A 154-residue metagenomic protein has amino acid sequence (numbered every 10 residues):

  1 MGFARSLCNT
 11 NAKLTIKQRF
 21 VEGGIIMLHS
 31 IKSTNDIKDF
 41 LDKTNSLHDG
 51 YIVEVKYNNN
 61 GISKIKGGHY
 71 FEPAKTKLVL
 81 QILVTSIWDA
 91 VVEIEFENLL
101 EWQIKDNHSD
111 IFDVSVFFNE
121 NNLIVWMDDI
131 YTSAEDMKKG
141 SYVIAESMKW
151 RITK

Functional and structural regions predicted by a protein language model:
A4, T10-A12, V21: Short hydrophobic alpha-helical segments enriched in small aliphatic residues
L14-I16: N-terminal compositionally biased or targeting/leader segments
Q18-K154: Surface-exposed, interaction-prone regions used to assemble/regulate multi-protein complexes
